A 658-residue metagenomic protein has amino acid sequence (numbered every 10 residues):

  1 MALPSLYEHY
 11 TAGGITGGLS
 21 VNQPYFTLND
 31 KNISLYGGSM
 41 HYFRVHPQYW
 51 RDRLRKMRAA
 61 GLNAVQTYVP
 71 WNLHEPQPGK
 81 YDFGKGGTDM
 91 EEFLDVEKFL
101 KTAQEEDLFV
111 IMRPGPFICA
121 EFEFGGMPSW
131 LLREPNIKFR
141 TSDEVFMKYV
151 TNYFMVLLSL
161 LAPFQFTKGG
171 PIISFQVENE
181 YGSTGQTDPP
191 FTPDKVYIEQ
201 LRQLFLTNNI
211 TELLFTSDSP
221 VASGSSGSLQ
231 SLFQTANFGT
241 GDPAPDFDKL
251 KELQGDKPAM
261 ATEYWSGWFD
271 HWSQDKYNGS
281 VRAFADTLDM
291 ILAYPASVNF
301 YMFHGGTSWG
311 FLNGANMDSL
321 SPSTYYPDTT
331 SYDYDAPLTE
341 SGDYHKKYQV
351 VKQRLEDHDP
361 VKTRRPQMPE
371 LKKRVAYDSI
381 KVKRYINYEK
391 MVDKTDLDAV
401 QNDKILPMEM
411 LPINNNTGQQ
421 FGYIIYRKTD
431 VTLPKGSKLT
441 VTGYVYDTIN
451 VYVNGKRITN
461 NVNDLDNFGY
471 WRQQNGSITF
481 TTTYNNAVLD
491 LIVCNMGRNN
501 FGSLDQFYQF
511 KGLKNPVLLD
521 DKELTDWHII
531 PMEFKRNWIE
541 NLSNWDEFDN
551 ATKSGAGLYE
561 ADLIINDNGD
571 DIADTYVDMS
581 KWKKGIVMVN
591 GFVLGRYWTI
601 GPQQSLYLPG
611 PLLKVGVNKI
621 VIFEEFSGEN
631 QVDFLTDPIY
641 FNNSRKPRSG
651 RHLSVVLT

Functional and structural regions predicted by a protein language model:
M1-A64: N-terminal carbohydrate-binding accessory modules
Y49-E123, R202-T207: Aromatic-lined substrate-binding rim segments of carbohydrate-active enzymes
G79-M90, Q104-E105, G115-T141, M155 (+5 more regions): Aromatic- and acidic-residue-enriched segments that line the glycan-binding/catalytic groove of carbohydrate-active
E92-R113, E134-I172: An active-site-proximal structural segment forming one wall of the substrate-binding cleft that immediately precedes
L108, N237-T339, D343: Catalytic-core region of carbohydrate-active enzymes that cleave or remodel glycosidic bonds
V145-L229: Active-site neighborhood of glycoside hydrolase catalytic domains
G436-Y452, L489, L563-N590, Y597-W598 (+1 more regions): Aromatic-lined ligand-binding clefts that engage carbohydrates, nucleic acids, or primary amines
C494-T525, S627-T658: Glycine/proline-rich low-complexity spacer/linker segments in large multi-domain proteins
